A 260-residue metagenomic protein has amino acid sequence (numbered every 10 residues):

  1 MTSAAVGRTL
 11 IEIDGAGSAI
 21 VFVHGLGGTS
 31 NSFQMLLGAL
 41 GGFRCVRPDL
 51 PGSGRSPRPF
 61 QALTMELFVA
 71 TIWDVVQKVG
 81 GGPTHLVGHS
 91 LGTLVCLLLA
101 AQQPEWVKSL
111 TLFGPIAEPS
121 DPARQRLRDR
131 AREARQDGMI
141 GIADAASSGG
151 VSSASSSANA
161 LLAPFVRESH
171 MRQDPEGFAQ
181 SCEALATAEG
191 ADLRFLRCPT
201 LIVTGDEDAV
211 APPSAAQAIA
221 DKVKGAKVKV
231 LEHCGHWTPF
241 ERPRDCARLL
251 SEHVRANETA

Functional and structural regions predicted by a protein language model:
M1-I20, G41-R44, G80-G82, R172 (+1 more regions): Alpha/beta-hydrolase fold catalytic core
T9-P57: Conserved HGGG/HGGXW glycine-rich cap/lid loop of the alpha/beta-hydrolase fold
L67-T84: Conserved acidic catalytic loop of the alpha/beta-hydrolase fold
G88, G92, C96: Gly/Ala-rich beta-loop-alpha elbow adjacent to hydrolase catalytic centers
L97-Q102, W106-G141: Flexible "cap/lid" loop of the alpha/beta hydrolase fold
E118-Q125, D137-F195: Conserved alpha/beta-hydrolase catalytic His-Asp/Glu region
L196, I202-T204, D208: Short beta-strand/loop motif that positions the catalytic acidic residue of the alpha/beta-hydrolase fold
C234-P243, A247: Catalytic histidine-centered segment of alpha/beta-hydrolase-like enzymes
